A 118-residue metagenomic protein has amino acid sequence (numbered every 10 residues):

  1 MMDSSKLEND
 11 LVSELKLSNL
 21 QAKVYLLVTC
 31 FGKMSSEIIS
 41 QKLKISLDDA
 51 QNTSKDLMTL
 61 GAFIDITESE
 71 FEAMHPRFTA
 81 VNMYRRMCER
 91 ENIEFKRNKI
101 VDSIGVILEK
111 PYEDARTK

Functional and structural regions predicted by a protein language model:
M1-E14: Short, Lys/Arg-enriched N-terminal segment that forms or immediately precedes the first helix of a structured domain
L11-Q21, S35, D65-C88: Short, cationic-aromatic polyanion-contact patches
Q21-L27: Short alpha-helical "packing" element that flanks the helix-turn-helix/winged-helix DNA-binding module
V28-G32: Short helix-to-turn junction characteristic of helix-turn-helix DNA-binding domains, especially the helix
E37-L43: A short acidic, leucine-rich amphipathic alpha-helix
K44-T59: Short amphipathic alpha-helical interaction segments
G61-F63: Short, Lys/Arg-enriched C-terminal cap helix and immediately downstream tail that follows
M83-K118: Amphipathic alpha-helical dimerization/coiled-coil segments that flank or bridge DNA-binding/regulatory modules
